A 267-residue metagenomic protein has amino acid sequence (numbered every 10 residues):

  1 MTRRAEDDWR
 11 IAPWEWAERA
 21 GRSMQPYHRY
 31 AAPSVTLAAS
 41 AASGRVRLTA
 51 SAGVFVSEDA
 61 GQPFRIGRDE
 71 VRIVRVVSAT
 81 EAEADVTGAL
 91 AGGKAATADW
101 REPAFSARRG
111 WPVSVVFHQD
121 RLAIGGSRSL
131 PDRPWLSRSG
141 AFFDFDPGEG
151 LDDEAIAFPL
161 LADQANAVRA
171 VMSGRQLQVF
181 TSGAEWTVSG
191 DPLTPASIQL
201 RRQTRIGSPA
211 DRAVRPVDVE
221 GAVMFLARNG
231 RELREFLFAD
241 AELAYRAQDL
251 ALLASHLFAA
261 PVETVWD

Functional and structural regions predicted by a protein language model:
M1-T2, D8, L200, A244: Intrinsically disordered, low-complexity sequence elements enriched in Ser/Thr/Gly/Pro
R3-D99, D249-H256: Autoprocessing Asn-cyclization modules and mimics
A98-R121, G126-D267: Beta-propeller and closely related beta-pinwheel folds
